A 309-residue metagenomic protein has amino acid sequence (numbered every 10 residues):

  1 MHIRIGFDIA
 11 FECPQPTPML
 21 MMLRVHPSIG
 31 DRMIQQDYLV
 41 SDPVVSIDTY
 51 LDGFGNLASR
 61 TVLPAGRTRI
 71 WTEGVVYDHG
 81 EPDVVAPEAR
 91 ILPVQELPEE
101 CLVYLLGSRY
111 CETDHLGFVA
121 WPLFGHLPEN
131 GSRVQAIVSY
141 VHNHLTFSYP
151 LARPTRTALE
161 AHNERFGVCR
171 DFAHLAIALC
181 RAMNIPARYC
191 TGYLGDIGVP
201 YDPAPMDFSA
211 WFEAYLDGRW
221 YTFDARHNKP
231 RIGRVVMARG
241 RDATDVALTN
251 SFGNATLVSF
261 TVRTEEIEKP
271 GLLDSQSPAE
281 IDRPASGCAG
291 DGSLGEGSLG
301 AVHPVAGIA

Functional and structural regions predicted by a protein language model:
M1-A89: Intrinsically disordered, low-complexity N-terminal segments that are enriched in acidic
C13, I70, V76-G80, A86 (+7 more regions): Secondary-structure boundary elements
M21, S41, L63, D78 (+6 more regions): Generic structural "secondary-structure junction" signal
R24-H26, A86-Q95, R226-P230, F252-N254 (+1 more regions): Short intrinsically disordered coil segments
G55, G66, C169-R170, G240: Glycine-centered small-residue hotspots that permit tight backbone geometry or close packing
G66, E73, L127, Y201-P203: Glycine-centered loop/turn motifs
S139, D171-T261: Hydrophobic/aromatic-rich core segments of domains that either
R231-A309: C-terminal accessory extensions/subdomains outside the catalytic/core fold
